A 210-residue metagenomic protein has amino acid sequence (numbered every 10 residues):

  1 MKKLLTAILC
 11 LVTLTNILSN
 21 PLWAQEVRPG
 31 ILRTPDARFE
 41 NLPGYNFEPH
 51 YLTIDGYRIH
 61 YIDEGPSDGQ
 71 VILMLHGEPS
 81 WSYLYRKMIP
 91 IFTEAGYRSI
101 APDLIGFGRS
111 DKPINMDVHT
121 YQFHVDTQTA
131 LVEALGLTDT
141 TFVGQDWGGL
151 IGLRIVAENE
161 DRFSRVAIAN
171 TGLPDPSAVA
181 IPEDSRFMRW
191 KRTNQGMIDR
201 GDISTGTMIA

Functional and structural regions predicted by a protein language model:
M1-L4: Positively charged n-region of N-terminal signal peptides that target proteins for export
A7-S19: Bacterial N-terminal signal peptides
S19-Q25: Signal peptide processing junction and immediate N-terminal pro/mature segment of secreted/exported proteins
Q25-E48, R58-I59, E64-S67, V71 (+4 more regions): Flexible "cap/lid" subdomain of the alpha/beta-hydrolase fold that forms the substrate-access gate
M74-G77, A101: Structural cue for short, hydrophobic secondary-structure segments
E78-I89: The serine-hydrolase catalytic nucleophile loop
M88-I91, L131: Alpha-helical interaction/dimerization surfaces of two-component signaling modules
